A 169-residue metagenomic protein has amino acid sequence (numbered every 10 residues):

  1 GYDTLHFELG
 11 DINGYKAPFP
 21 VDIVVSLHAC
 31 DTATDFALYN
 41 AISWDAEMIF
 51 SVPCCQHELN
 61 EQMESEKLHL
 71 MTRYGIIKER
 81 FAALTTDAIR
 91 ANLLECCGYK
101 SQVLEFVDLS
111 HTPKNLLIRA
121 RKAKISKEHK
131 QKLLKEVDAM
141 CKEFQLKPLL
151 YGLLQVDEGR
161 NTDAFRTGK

Functional and structural regions predicted by a protein language model:
G1-K169: Class I S-adenosyl-L-methionine
